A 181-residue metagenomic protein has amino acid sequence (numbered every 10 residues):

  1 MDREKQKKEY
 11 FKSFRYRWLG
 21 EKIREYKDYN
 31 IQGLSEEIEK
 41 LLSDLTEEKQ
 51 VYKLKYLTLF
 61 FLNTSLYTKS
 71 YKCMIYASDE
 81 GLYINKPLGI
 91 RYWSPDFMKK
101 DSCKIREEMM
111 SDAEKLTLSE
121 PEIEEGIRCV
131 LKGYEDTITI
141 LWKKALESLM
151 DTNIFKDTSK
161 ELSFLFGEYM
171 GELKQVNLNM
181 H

Functional and structural regions predicted by a protein language model:
M1-Y10, F14, C129-H181: Acidic, proline/glycine-rich low-complexity IDRs
K8-L54: Short N-terminal edge-element motif at the start of the domain
E37-D79, I154, L162-H181: Amphipathic, interaction-prone secondary-structure segments
I84-E122: Compact, glycine/acidic-enriched structural inserts
M109-W142: Compositionally biased, intrinsically disordered linkers/stalks adjacent to structured regions
